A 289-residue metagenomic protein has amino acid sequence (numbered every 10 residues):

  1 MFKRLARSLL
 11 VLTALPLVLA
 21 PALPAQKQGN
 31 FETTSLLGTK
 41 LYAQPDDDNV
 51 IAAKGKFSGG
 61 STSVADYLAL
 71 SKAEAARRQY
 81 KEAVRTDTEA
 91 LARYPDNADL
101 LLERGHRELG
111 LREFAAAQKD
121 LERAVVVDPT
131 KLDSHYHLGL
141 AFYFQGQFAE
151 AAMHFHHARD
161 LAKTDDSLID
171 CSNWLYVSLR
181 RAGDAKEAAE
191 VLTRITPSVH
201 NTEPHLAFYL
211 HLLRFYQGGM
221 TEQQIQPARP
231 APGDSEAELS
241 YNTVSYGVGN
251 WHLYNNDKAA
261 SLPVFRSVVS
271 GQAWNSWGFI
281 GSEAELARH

Functional and structural regions predicted by a protein language model:
L23-A69, A76-R77: N-terminal leader/linker segments that initiate helical-solenoid repeat arrays
A53-K54, D87, L121, F155 (+1 more regions): Hydrophobic/aromatic packing residues within the alpha-helices of TPR/SEL1-like helical repeat arrays
G59, R93-Y94, V127, L161-T164 (+2 more regions): Structural marker of alpha-solenoid helical repeat scaffolds
V64-A65, A98-D99, L132-D133, D166-I169 (+2 more regions): Helix-start (N-cap) detector for alpha-helical repeat units in TPR-like alpha-solenoids, especially tetratricopeptide
K72, H106, L140, V177-L179 (+2 more regions): Residue-level recognition of tetratricopeptide repeat
A76-R77, G110-L111, F144-Q145, V177 (+3 more regions): Register position in tetratricopeptide repeats
